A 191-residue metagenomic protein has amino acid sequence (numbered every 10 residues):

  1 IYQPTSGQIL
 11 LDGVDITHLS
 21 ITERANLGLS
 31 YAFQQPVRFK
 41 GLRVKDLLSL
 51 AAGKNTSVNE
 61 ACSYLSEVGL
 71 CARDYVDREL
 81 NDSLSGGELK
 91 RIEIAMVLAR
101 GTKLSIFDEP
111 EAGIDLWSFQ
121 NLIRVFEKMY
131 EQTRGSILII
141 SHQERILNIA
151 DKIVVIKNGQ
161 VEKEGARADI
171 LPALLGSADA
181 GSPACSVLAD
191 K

Functional and structural regions predicted by a protein language model:
Q8-R24, N81: ABC ATPase NBD Q-loop/coupling interface
Q35, G41-E60: Q-loop/switch helix immediately C-terminal to the Walker
E93-I94: Hydrophobic anchor residue at the start of the ABC signature
V97-L98: ABC ATPase C-loop
I106-P110, W117: Walker B catalytic motif
F119-Q132: Helical segment within the ABC ATPase nucleotide-binding domain
H142-N148: Conserved H-loop
